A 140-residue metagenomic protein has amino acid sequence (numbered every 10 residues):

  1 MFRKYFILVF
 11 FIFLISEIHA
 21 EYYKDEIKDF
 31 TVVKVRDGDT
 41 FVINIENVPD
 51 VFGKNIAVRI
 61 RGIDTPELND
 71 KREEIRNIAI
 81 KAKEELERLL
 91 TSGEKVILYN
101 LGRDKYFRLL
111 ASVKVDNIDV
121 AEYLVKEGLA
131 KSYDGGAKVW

Functional and structural regions predicted by a protein language model:
F2-W140: Small beta-barrel nucleic-acid-binding modules, primarily SNase/OB-fold domains and secondarily Tudor-like barrels
